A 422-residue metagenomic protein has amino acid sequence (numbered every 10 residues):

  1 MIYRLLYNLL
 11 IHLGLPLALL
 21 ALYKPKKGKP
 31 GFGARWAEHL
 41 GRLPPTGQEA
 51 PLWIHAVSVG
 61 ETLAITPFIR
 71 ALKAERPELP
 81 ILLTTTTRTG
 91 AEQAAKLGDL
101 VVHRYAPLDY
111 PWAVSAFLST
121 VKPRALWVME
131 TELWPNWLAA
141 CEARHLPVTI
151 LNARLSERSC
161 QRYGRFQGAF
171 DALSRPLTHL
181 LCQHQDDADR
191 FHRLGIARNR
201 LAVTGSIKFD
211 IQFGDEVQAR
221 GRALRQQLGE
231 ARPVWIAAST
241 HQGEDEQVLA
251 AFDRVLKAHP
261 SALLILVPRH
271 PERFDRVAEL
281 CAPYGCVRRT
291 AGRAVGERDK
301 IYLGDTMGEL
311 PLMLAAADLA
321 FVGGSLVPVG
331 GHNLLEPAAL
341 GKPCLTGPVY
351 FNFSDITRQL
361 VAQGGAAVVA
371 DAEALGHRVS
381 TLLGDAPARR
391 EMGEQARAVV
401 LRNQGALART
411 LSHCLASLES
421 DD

Functional and structural regions predicted by a protein language model:
M1-D422: Nucleotide-activated sugar donor-binding and catalytic core shared by glycosyltransferases and related lipid-linked
